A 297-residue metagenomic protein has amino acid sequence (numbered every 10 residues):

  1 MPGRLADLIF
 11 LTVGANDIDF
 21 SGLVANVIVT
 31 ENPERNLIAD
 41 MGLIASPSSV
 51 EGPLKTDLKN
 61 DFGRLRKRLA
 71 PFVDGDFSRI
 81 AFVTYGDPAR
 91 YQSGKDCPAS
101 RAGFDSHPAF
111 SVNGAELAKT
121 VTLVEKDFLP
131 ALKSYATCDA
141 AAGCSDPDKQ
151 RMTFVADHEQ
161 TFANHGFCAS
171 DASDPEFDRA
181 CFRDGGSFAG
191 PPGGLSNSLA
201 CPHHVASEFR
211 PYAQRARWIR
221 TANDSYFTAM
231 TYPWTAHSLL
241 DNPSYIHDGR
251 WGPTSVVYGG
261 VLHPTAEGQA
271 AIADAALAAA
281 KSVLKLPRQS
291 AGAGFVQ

Functional and structural regions predicted by a protein language model:
M1-P53, Y85-F110, S255-V256: Oxyanion-hole/transition-state-stabilizing segment in secreted/luminal serine hydrolases and related acyltransferases
R4-I9, D74-A81, A140-T153: Loop/turn elements at helix/coil->beta-strand transitions in domains of secreted/extracellular proteins
D40-K67, L117-Y135: Well-ordered, non-membrane alpha-helical segments in soluble/globular domains
L58-S100: Hydrophobic, aromatic-enriched interface-forming segments
G63-D74, K133-A141, D274-K285: Sec-exported extracytoplasmic/periplasmic mature domains
D87-T137, A141-G260: Mobile gating loops/cap/lid regions near enzyme active sites that modulate substrate access
T265: Short, conserved phosphate/pyrophosphate- and ester-handling motifs at nucleotide-, phospho-/glycolipid
K281-Q297: N-terminal secretory targeting modules
